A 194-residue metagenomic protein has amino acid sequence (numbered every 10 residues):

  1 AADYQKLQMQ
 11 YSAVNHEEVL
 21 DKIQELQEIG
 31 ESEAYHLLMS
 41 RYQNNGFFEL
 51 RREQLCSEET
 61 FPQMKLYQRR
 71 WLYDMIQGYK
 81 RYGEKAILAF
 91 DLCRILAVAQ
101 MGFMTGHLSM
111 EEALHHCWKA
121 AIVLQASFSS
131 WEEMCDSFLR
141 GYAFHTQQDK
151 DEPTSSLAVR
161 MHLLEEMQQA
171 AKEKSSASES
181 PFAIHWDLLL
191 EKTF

Functional and structural regions predicted by a protein language model:
A1-M110, L114-F194: Polar/charged low-complexity regulatory segments
